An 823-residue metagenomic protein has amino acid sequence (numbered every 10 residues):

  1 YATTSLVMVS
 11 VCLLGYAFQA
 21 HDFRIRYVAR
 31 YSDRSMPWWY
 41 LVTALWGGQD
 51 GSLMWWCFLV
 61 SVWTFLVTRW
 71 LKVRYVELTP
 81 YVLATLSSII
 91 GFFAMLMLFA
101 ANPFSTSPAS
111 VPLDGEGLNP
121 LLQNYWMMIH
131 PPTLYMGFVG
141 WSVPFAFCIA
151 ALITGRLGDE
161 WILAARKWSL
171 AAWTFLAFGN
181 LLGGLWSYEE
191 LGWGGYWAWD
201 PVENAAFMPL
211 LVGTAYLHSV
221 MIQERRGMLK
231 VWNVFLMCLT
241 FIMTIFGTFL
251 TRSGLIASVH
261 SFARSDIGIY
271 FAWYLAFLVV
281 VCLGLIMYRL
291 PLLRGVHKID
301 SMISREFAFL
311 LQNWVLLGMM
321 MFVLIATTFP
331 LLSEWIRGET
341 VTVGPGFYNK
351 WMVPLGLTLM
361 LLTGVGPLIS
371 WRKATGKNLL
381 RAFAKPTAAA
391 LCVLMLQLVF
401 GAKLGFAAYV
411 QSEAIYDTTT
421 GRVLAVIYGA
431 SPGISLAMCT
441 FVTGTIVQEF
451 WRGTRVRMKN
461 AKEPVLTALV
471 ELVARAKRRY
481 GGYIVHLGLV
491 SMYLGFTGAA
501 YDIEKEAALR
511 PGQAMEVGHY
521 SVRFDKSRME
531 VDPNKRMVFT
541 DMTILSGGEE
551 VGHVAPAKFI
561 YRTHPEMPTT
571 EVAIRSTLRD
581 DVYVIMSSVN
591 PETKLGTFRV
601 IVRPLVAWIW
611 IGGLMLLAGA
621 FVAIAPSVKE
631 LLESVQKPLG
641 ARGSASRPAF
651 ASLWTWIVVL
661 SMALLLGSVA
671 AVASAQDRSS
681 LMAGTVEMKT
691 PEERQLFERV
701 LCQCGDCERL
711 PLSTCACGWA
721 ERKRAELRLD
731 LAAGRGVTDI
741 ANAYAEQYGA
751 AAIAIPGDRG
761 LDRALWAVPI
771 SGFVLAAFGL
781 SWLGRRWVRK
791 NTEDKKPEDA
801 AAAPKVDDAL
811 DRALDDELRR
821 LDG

Functional and structural regions predicted by a protein language model:
Y1-D677: Solvent-exposed, non-transmembrane regions of integral membrane proteins
A430-G433, C717, L761: Conserved phosphate/pyrophosphate-binding and hydrolysis machinery centered on Walker-type P-loop NTPases, extending
A514-M515, P604, V628, K637-K689 (+1 more regions): Secretory/periplasmic and organellar redox-cofactor proteins
G518-D541, Q703, E708, K805-G823: Short extracytoplasmic
G548-V589, E698-A743: Extracytoplasmic/lumenal ectodomains and periplasmic regions of secretory and membrane proteins
M682, V686-Q703: Immediate flanking context of iron-sulfur cluster ligation sites
L731-V774: Compact alpha-helical subdomains of small soluble proteins
